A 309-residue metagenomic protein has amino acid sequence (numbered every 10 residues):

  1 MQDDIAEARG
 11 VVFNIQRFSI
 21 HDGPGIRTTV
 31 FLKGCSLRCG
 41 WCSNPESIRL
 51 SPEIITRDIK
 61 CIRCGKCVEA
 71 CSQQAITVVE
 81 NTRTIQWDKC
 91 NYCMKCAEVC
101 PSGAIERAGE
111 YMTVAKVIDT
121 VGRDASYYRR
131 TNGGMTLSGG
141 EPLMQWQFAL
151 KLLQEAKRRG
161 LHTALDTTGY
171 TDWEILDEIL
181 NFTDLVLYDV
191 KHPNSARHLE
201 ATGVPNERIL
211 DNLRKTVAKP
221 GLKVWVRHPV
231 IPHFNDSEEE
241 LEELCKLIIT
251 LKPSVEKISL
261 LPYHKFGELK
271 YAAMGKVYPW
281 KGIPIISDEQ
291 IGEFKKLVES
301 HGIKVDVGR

Functional and structural regions predicted by a protein language model:
M1-P24, V217, V230-R309: Auxiliary Fe-S-binding modules of radical SAM enzymes
V12-K66, R83-Y92: N-terminal pre-triad scaffold of radical SAM enzymes
S36, P101, T183-D184, G221 (+1 more regions): Residue-level detector of structured alpha->beta connecting loops
G40-S47, K66-I85, K95-Y111: Iron-sulfur cluster-binding cysteine motifs and their immediate structural context in ferredoxin-like electron-transfer
T56-D58, L199-P205, G275-I283: Short glycine-enriched, charge-decorated loop/helix-capping segments at active-site entrances that position
T56-I62, G109-D124: Extended, non-globular alpha-helical segments
G103, E155-R159, H301: Conserved dinucleotide-binding and phosphotransfer motif residues
A115-A273: Conserved AdoMet/S-adenosylmethionine-binding subsite of the radical SAM
